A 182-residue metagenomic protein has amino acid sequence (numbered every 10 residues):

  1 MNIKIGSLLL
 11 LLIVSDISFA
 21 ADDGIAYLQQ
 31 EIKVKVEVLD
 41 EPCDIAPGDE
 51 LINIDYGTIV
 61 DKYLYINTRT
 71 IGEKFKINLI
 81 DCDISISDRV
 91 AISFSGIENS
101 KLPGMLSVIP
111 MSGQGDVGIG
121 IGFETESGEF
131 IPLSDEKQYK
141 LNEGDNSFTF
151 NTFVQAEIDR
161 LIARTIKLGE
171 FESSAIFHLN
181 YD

Functional and structural regions predicted by a protein language model:
N2-I3, F19-D182: Mature extracellular/passenger domains of Gram-negative fimbrial/pilin and adhesin proteins
N2-L10: Sec-dependent signal peptide recognition, specifically the positively charged N-region followed immediately by
L11-F19: Hydrophobic h-region of N-terminal signal peptides that target proteins for export in Gram-negative bacteria
